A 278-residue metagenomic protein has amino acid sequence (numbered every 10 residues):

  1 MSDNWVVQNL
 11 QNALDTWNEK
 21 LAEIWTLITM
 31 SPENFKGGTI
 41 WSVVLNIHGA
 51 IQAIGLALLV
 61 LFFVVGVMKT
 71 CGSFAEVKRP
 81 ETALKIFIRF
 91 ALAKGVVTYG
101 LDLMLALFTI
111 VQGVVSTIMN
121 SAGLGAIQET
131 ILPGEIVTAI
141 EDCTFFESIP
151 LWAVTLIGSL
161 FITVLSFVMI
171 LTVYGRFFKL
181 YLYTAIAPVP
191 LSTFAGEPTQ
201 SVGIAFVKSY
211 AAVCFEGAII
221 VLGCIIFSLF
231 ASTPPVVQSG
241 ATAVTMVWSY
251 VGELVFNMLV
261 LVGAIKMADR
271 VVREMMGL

Functional and structural regions predicted by a protein language model:
M1-L58: Binding/recognition "hotspot" determinant
S2-L10, P80-G100, G203-C214: Alpha-helical transmembrane segments and their helix-start/interface "positive-inside/aromatic belt" motifs in integral
E23-T26, T82-R89, T109, S116 (+5 more regions): Short amphipathic alpha-helical coupling elements at transmembrane boundaries
V44-Q52, L84-I88, L92, E141 (+4 more regions): Alpha-helical membrane-interface segments at transmembrane helix boundaries
A53-V65, I157, F161-T163, L180: Hydrophobic alpha-helical transmembrane segments
L58-K94, I186-Q200: Hydrophobic transmembrane alpha-helix segments characteristic of membrane transport and insertion machinery
A93-I186, C224-G277: Non-cytosolic segments of integral membrane proteins
L191-K208, G240, V271-M275: Alpha-helical transmembrane segments
